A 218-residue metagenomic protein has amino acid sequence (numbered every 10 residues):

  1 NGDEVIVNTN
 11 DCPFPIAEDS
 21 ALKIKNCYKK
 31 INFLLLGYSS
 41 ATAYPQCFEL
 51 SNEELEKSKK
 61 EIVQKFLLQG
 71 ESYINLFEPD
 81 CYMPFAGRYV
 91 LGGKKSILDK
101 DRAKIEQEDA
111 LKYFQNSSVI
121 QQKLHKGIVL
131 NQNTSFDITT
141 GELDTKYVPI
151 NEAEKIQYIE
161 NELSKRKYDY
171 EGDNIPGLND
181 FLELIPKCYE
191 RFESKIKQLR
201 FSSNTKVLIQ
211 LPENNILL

Functional and structural regions predicted by a protein language model:
N1-I31: Catalytic core of the metallo-beta-lactamase
V5-V7, I120, L182-K187: C-terminal amphipathic alpha-helical segment
V7-N8, L34-G37, C81-A86, L124-N131 (+1 more regions): A structural signal for short, well-ordered beta-strand segments and their strand-loop junctions that often border
D11-P13, S39-S40, G87-R88, Q210-N214: Histidine- and/or cysteine-centered catalytic micro-motif in compact active-site loops
S20-S117: Cap/insert and terminal regions of metallo-dependent hydrolase folds
L68-P79, S118-L130, N161-P176: Hydrophobic transmembrane alpha-helix bundles
E108-K123, I128-K146: Binuclear metal-dependent phosphoesterase catalytic core
F136-L218: Feature captures hydrophobic
